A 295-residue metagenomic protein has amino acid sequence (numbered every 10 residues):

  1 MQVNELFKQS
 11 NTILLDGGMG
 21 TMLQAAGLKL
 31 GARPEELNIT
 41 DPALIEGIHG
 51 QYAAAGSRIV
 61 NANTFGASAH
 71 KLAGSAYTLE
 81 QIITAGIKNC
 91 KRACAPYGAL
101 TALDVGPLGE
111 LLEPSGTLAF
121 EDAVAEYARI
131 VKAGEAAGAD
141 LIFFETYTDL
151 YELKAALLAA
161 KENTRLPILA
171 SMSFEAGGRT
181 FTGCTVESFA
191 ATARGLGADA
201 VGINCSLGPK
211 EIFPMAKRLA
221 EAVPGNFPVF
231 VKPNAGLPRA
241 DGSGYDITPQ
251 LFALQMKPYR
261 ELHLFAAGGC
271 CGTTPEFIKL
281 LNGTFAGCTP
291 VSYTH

Functional and structural regions predicted by a protein language model:
V3-T40, F65-K71, P96-D122, L166-G178 (+1 more regions): N-terminal small/glycine-rich loop or linker at the start of catalytic domains across soluble metabolic enzymes
S10-T12, G56-I59, Y97-T101, G138-D140 (+4 more regions): Short, well-ordered coil/turn segments that N-cap beta-strands
G17, Y52, C90, I142 (+2 more regions): Conserved, mostly hydrophobic/aromatic
R33-D41, A53-I82, A139-K154, I203 (+1 more regions): Glycine-rich, proline-tolerant flexible connector loops at the mouths of alpha/beta enzymes
L44-Q51, A119-A133, T182-T192, T248-M256: Short, acidic/polar
I59, E80-E135, A139-L141: Active-site beta->alpha loop and helix N-cap motifs at the rims of alpha/beta catalytic domains
Y147-E162, G208-E221, T274-L281: Active-site-adjacent beta->alpha loops and helix N-cap segments on the catalytic face of soluble alpha/beta enzymes
T294-H295: Conserved small/polar residues in nucleotide/adenosyl-binding loops
